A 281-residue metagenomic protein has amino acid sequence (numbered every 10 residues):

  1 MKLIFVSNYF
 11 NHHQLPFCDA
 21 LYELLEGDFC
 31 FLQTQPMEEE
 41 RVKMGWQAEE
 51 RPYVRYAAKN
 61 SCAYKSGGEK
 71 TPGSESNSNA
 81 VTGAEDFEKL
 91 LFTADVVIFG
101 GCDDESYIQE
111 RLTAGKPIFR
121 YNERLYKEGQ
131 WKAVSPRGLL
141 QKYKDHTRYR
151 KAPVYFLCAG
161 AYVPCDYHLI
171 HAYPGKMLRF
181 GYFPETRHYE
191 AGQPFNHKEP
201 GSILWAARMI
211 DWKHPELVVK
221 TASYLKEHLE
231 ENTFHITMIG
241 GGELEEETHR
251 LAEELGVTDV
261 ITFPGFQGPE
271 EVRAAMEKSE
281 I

Functional and structural regions predicted by a protein language model:
K2-I4, E85-S106, F119: Short N-terminal targeting/anchoring amphipathic segment
I4, V96-I98, R111-Q130, L157: Active-site proximal beta-strand in glycosyltransferases
E85, Y126, S135-F156, C165 (+1 more regions): Membrane-proximal helix-turn-helix segments that form the acceptor-binding/catalytic region of lipid-linked
Y162-V163, R179-E190, R208-I210, E243 (+1 more regions): Short beta-strand->alpha-helix junction loop in the catalytic core of nucleotide-activated group-transfer enzymes
F183-G201, A274: Acidic anion/phosphate-binding donor-loop and adjacent secondary structure in glycosyltransferase catalytic cores
Q193-Y224, T237: Conserved donor-binding/catalytic core segment of Leloir-type glycosyltransferases
H249-E270: Nucleotide-activated donor-binding/catalytic signature segment of Leloir-type glycosyltransferases, i.e., the conserved
E277-I281: Acidic donor-binding loop of glycosyltransferase active sites
